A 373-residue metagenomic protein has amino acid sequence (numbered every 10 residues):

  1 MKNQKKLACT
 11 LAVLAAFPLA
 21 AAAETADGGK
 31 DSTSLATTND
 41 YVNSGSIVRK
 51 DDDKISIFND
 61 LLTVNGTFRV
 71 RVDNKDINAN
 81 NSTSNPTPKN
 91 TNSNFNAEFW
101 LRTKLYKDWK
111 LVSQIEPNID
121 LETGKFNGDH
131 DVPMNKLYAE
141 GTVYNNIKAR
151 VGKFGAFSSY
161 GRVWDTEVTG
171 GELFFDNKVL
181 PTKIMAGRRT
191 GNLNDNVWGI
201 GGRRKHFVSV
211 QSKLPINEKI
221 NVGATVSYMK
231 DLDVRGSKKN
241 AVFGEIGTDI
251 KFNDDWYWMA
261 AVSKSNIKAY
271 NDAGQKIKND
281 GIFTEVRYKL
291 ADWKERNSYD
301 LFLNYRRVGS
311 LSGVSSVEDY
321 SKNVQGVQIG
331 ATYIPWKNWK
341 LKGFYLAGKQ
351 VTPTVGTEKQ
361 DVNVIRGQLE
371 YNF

Functional and structural regions predicted by a protein language model:
N3-Q4, A12-A149, G171-K178, T182 (+6 more regions): Beta-barrel outer-membrane channel/assembly domains of diderm bacteria
N43, K289-S315, D319-S321, N372: Flexible, glycine-rich linker and terminal segments associated with outer-membrane beta-barrel/transport systems
V48, A79-N85, F154, L193 (+1 more regions): Extracytoplasmic loops and strand-loop junctions of Gram-negative outer membrane beta-barrel proteins
S93, R204, N323: Soluble or luminal CAZymes and related metallo-dependent hydrolases
I119-E122, S158, L311-S312: Short, solvent-exposed loop/turn segments at secondary-structure junctions
Y144-K148, F157-L301, Y305, K349-V351 (+1 more regions): Signature for the C-terminal beta-barrel architecture of outer-membrane proteins
I277-K278, K294-N297, K322-Q325, Y333-K337: A structural signal for short secondary-structure junctions
